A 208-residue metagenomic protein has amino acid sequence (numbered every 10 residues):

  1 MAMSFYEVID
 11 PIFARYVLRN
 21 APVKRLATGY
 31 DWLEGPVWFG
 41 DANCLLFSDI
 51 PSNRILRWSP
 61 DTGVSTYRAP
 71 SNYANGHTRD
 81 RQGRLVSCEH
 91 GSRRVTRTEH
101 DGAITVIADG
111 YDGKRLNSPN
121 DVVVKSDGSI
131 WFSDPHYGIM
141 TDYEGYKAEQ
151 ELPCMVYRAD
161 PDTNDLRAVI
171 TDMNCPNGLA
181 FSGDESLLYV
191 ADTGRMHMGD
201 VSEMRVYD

Functional and structural regions predicted by a protein language model:
M1-D208: Sequence-structural signature of mature extracellular/luminal beta-sheet repeat domains, prominently beta-propellers
